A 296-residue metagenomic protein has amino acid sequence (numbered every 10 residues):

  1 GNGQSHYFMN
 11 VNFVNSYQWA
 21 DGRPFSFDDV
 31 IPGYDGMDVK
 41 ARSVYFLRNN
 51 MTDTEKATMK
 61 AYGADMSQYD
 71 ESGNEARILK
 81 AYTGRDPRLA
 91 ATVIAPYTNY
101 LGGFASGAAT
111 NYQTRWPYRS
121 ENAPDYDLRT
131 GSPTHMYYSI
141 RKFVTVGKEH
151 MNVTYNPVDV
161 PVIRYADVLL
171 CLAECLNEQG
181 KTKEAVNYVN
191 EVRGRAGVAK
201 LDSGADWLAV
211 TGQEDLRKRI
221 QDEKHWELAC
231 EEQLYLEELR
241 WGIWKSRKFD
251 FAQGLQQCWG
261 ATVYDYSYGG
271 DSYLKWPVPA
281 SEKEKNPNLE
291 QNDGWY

Functional and structural regions predicted by a protein language model:
G1-P32, G36, T114, R119-D127 (+5 more regions): Long, intrinsically disordered, low-complexity segments
G1-R119, K248: An aromatic- and glycine-enriched ligand-binding surface/loop that stacks and positions planar moieties
Q68-G194: C-terminal substrate/ligand-recognition segments
I94, E178, G197, H225 (+1 more regions): Residue-level marker of positions within ordered structural domains that often coincide with functionally constrained
A199-S203: Boundary/linker segments of alpha-helical solenoid repeat arrays
